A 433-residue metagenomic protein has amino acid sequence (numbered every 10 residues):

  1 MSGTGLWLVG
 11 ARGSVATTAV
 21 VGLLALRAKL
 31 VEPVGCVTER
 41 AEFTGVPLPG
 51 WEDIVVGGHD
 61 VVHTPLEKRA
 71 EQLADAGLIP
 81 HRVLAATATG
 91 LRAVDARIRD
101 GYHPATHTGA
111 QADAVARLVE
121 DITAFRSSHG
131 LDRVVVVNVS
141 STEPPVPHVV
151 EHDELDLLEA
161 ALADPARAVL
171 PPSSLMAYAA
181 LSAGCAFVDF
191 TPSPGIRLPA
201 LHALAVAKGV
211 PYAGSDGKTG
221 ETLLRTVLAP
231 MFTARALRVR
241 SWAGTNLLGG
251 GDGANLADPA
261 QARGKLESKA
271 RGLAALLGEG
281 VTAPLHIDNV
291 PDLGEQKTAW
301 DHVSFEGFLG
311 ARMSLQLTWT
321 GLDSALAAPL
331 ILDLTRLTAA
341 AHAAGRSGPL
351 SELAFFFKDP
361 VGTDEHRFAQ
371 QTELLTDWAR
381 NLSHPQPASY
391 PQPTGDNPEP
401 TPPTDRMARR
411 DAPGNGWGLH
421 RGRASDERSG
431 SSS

Functional and structural regions predicted by a protein language model:
M1-A183, F187, P199-A203, D323 (+3 more regions): Metallocofactor- and cofactor-centric catalytic cores in central/energy metabolism, strongly enriched
W7-G10, V210, E221-S351: Active-site-lining helix/loop region of Rossmann-like oxidoreductase modules
R27-L48, V188, L198-A254, R263: Catalytic or ion-translocation cores adjacent to nucleophile or general acid/base/metal-coordination motifs in diverse
E143-P145, P194-I196, G220-E221: Short, small-residue-enriched loops and turns at beta-alpha junctions that line or gate enzyme active sites
D156-A163, V206-Y212, A311-L315: Glycine/charged-rich beta-loop-alpha catalytic/anionic-binding loops adjacent to active sites
P387-S433: Actinobacteria-biased recognition of intrinsically disordered, low-complexity terminal regions
